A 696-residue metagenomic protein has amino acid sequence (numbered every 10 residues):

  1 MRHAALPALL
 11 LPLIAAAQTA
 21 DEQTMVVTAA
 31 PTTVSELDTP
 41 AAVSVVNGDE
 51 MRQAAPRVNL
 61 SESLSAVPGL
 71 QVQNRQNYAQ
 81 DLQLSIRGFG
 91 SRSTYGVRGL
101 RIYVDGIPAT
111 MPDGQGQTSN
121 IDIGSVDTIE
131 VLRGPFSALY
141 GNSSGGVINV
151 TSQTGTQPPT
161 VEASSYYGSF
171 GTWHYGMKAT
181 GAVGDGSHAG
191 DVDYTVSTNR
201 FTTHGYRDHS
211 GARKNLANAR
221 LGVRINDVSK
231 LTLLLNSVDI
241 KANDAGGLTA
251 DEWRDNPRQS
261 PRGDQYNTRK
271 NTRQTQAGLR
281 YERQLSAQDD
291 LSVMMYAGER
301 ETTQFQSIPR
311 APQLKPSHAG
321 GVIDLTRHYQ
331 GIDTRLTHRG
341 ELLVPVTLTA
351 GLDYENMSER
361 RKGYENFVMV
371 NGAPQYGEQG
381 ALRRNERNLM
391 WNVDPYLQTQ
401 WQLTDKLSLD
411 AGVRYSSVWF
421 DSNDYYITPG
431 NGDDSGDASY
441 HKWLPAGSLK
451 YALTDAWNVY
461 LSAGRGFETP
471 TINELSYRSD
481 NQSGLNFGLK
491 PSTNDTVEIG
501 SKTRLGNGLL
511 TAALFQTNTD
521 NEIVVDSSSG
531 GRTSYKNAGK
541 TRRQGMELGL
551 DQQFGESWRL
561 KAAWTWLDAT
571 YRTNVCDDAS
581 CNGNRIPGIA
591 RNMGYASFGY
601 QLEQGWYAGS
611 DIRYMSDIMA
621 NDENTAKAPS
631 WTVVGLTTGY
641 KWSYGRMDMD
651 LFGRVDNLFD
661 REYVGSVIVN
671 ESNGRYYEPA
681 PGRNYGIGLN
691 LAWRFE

Functional and structural regions predicted by a protein language model:
L100, I107-R133: Short acidic/polar hinge/loop motifs at secondary-structure boundaries that mediate gating or recognition
I121-S164: A beta-strand signature from Gram-negative outer-membrane beta-barrel systems, especially the internal plug domain
T160, Y167-T202, R207-A245, R269-D290 (+5 more regions): Transmembrane beta-barrel wall of Gram-negative outer-membrane proteins
T180, N236, L461, V497 (+2 more regions): Conserved C-terminal beta-signal and adjacent last beta-strands/turns of outer-membrane beta-barrel proteins
S187, R280-Q284, D290-I308, A452 (+4 more regions): Membrane-embedded beta-barrel scaffold of Gram-negative outer-membrane proteins
K230-N236, N271-I427, K450-A452, L510-L514 (+2 more regions): Face-selective signature of the C-terminal outer-membrane beta-barrel domain
K241-D255, S358-E365, W419-Y426, D437 (+7 more regions): Surface-exposed extracellular loop regions of Gram-negative outer-membrane beta-barrel proteins, predominantly
R335-L342, D405, L409, L514-N518 (+3 more regions): Gram-negative outer-membrane beta-barrel transporters
